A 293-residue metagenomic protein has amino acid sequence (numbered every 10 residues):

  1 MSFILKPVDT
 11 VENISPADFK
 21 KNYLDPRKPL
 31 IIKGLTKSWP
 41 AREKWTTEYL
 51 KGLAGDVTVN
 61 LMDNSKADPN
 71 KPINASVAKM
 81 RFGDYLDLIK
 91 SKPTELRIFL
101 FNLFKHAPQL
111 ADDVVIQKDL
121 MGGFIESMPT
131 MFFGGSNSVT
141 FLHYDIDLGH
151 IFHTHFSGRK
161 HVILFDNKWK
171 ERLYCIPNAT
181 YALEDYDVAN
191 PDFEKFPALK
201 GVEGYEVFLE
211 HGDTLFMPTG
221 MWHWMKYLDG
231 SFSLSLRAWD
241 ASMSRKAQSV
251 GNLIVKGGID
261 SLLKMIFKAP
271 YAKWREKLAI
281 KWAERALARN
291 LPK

Functional and structural regions predicted by a protein language model:
M1-T214, W224-K293: N-terminal accessory scaffold of Fe(II)-dependent oxygenases
